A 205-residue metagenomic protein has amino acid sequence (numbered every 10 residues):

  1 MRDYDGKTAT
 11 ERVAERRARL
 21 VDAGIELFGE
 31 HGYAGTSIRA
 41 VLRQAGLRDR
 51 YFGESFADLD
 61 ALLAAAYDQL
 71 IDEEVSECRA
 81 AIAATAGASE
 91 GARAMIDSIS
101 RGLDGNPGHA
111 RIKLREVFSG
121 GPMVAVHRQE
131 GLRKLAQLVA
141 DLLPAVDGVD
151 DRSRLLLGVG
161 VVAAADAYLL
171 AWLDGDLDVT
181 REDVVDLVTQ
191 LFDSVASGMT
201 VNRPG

Functional and structural regions predicted by a protein language model:
M1-E15, L143, D147, T200-G205: N-terminal intrinsically disordered/low-complexity leader segments
R12-E15, E54-F56, A61-E73, K113 (+1 more regions): Alpha-helical DNA-contacting segments of helix-turn-helix folds
R12-G24, S37, V41, A66-L70 (+2 more regions): Generic hydrophobic, amphipathic alpha-helix propensity
R19, L27-A61, A65: Helix-turn-helix
A65, R79-G108, G158, V185: Hydrophobic alpha-helical connector segments
D72-V75, P122-D147, R152-V159, A163 (+2 more regions): Amphipathic alpha-helical packing segments from all-alpha helical-bundle domains
R101, G105-Q137, V149, D174: Short secondary-structure transition hinges
R111-R115, T180-R181, P204: Short, hydrophobic secondary-structure boundary micro-motifs
